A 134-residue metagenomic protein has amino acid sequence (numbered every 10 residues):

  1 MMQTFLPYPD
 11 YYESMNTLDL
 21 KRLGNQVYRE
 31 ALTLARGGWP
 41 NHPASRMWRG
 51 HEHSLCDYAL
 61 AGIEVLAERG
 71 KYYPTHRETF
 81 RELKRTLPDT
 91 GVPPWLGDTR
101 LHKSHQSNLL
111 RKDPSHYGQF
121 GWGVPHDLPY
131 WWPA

Functional and structural regions predicted by a protein language model:
M1-A134: Expand to "…catalyze enediolate/carbanion chemistry for C-C bond making/breaking, isomerization, decarboxylation
